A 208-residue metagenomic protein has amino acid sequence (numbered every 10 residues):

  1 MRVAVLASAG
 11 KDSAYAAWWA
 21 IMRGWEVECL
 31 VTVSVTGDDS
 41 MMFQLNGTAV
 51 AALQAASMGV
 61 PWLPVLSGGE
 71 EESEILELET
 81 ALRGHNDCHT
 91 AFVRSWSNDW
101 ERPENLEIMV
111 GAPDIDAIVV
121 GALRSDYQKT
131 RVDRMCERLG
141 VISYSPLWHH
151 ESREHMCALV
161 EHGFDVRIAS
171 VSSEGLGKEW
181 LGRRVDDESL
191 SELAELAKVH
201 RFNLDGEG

Functional and structural regions predicted by a protein language model:
M1-A169: ATP-dependent adenylation/nucleotidyltransferase module used to activate substrates
S170-G208: A conserved mid-domain beta-alpha-beta active-site/ligand-binding segment of alpha/beta enzyme cores
